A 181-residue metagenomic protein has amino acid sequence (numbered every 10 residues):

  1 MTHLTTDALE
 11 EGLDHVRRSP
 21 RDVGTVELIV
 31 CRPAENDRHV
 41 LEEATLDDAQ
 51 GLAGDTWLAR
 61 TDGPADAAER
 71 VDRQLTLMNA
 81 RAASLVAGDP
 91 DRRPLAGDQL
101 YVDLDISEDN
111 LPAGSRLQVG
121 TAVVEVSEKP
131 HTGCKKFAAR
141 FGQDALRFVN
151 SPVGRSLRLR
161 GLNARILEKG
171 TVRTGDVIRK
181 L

Functional and structural regions predicted by a protein language model:
M1-L181: Metal-cofactor-dependent catalytic cores
